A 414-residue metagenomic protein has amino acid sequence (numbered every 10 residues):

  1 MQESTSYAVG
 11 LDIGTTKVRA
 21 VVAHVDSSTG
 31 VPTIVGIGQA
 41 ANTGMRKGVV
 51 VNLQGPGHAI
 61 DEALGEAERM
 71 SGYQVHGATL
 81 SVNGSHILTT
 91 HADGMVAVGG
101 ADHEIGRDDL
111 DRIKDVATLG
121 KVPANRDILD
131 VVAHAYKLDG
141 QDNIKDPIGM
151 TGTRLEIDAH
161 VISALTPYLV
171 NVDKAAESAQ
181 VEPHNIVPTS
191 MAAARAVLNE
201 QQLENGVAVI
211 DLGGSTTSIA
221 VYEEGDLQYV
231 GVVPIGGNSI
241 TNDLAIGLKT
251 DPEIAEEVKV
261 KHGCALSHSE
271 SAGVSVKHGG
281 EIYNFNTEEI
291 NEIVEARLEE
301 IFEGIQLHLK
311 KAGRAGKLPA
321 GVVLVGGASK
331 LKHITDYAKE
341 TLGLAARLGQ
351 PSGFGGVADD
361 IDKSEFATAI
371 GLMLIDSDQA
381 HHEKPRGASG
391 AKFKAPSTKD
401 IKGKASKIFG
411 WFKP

Functional and structural regions predicted by a protein language model:
M1-K17, V21-V209, D226-L227, G237 (+5 more regions): Nucleotide/phosphate-binding catalytic cleft detector across ATP-hydrolyzing and phosphate-transferring enzymes
D12, A164, D211, V232 (+1 more regions): Small/polar loops that bind or transfer phosphate-bearing groups
N83, A164, C264-L266, K317-T341: Glycine-rich phosphate-binding loops at beta-strand->alpha-helix junctions
I219-A220: A structural feature that tracks compact, well-ordered secondary-structure segments with a strong bias toward
E223: A cytosolic small-molecule/anion-sensing beta-strand core signal
Y229, L324-L374: Nucleotide-binding motor/catalytic cores of P-loop/tubulin-like NTPases across gene-expression machines
